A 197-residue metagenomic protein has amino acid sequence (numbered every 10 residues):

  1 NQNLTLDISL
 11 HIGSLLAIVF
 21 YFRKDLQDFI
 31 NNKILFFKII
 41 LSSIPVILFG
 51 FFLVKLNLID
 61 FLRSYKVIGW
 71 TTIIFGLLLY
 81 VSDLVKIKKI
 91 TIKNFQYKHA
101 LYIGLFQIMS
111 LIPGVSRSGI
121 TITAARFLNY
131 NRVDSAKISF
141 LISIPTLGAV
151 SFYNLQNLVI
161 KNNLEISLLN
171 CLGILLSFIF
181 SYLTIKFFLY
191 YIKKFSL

Functional and structural regions predicted by a protein language model:
N1-L197: Multi-pass membrane proteins that catalyze or facilitate reactions on polyprenyl-/lipid-phosphate substrates and their
